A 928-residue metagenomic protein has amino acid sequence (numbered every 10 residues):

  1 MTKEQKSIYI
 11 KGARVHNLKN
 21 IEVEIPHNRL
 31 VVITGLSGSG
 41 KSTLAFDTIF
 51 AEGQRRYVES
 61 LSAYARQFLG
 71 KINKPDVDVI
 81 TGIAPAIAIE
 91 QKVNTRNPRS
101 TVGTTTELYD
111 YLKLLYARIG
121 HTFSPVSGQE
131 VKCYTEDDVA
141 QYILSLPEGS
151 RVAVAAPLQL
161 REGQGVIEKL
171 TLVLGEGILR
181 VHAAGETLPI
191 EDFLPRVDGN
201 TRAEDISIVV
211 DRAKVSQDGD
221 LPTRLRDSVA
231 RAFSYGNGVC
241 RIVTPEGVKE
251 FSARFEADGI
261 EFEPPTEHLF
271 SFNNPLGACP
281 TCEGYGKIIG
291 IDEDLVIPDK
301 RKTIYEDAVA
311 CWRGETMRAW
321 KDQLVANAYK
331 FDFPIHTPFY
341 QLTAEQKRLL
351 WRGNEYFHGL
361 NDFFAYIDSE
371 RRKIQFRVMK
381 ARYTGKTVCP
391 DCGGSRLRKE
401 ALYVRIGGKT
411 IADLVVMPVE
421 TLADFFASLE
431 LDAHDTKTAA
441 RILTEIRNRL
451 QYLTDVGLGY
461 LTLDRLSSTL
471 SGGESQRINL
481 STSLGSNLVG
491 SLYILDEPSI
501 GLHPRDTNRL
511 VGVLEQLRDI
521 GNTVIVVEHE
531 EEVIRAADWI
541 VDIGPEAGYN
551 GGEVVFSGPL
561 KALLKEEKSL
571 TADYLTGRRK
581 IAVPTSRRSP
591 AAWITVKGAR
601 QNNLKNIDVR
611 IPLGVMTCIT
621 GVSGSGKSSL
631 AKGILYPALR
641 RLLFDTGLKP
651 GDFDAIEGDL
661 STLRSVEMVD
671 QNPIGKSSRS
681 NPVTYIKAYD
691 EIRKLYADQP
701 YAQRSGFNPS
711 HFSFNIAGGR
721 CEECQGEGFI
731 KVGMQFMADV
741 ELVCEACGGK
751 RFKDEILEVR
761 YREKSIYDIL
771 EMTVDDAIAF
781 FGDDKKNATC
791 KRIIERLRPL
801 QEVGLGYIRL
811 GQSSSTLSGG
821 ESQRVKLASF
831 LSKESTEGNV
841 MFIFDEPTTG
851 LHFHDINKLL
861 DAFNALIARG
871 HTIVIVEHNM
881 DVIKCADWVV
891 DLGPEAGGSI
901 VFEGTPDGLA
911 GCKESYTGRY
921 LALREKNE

Functional and structural regions predicted by a protein language model:
M1-E928: Conserved phosphate-binding elements of NTP-dependent enzyme cores
